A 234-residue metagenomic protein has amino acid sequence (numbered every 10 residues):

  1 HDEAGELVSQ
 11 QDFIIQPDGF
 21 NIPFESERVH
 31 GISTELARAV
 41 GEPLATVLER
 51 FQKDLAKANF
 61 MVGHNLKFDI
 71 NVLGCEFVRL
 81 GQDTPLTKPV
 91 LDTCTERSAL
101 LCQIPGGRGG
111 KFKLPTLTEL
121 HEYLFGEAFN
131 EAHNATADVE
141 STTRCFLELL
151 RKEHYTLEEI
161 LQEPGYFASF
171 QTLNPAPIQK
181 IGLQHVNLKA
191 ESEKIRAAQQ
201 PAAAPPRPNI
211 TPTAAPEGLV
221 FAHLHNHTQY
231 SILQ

Functional and structural regions predicted by a protein language model:
H1-T34, Q52-A176: Metal-dependent phosphoesterase core characteristic of DEDDh/y 3'-5' exonuclease domains
F13-P17, A39, P206-I210: Short acidic/polar alpha-helix capping motifs at helix-coil junctions
I14-I15, E42-P43, G109, L233-Q234: Residues that cap or flank secondary-structure elements
R28-L48: Metal-dependent phosphoesterase signature
R38, N130-E131, Y230-L233: A generic structural signal for short coil/turn motifs at secondary-structure boundaries
V40-G41, F51, F68-N71, Q200-A203: A short linear-motif detector with a strong N-terminal bias
T46-R50, F77, P208-N209: A generic local structural motif
A176-Q234: Phosphodiester-processing cores and adjacent nucleic acid-binding clamps
